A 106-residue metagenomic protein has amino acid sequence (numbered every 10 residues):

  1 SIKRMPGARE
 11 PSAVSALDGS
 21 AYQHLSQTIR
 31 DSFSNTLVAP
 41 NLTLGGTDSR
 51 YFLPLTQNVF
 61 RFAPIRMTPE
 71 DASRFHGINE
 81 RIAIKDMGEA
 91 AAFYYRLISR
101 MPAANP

Functional and structural regions predicted by a protein language model:
S1-Y95, S99-P106: Metal-dependent amide/peptide-bond hydrolase catalytic core, centered on the "pita-bread" metallohydrolase fold
